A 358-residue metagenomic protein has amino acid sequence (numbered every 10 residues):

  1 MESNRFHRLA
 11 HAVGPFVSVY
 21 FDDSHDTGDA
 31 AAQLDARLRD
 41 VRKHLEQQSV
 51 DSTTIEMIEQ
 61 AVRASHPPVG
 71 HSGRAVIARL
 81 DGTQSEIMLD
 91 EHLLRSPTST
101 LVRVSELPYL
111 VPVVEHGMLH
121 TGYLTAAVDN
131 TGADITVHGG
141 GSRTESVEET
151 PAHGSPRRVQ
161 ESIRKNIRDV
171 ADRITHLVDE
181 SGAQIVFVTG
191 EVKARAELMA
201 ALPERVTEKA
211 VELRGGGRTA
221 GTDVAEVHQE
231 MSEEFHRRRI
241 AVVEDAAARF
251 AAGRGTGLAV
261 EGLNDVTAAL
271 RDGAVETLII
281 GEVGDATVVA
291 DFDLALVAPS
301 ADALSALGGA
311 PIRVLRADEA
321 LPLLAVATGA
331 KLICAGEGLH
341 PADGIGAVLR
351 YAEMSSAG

Functional and structural regions predicted by a protein language model:
M1-G358: Terminal alpha-helical anchor/extension segments at protein ends
